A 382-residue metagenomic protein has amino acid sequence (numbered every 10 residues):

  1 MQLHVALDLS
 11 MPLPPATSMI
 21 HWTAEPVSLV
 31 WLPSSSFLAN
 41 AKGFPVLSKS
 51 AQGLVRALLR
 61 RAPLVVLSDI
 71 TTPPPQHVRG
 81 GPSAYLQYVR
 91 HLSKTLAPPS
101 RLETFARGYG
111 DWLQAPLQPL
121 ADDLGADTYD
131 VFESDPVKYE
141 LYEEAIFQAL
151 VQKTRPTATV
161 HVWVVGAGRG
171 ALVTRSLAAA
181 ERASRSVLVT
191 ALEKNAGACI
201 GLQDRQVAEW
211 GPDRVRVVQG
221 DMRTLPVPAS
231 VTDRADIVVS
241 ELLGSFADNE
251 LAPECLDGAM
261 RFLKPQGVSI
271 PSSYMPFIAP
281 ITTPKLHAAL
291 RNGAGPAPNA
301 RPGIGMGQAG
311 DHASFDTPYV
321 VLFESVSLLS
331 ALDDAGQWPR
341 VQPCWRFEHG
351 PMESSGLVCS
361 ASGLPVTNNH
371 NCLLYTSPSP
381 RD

Functional and structural regions predicted by a protein language model:
G125-E143, F147: Class I SAM-dependent methyltransferase Rossmann-like catalytic core, especially the SAM/SAH-binding loop
A158-G168: Conserved class I S-adenosyl-L-methionine
R169-A183: Conserved SAM-binding loop of SAM-dependent methyltransferases across substrates and taxa, primarily the Class I
V189-E193: Conserved SAM-binding motif I beta-strand of class I
G201-A229: S-adenosyl-L-methionine
P228-I237: A short acidic, Gly/Pro-enriched loop at the edge of an enzyme's catalytic core that lines a small-molecule cofactor
C255-P265: A short glycine-rich, Lys/Arg-flanked "PGG" loop and its adjoining helix->strand segment in the class I
Y375-D382: Conserved small/polar residues in nucleotide/adenosyl-binding loops
